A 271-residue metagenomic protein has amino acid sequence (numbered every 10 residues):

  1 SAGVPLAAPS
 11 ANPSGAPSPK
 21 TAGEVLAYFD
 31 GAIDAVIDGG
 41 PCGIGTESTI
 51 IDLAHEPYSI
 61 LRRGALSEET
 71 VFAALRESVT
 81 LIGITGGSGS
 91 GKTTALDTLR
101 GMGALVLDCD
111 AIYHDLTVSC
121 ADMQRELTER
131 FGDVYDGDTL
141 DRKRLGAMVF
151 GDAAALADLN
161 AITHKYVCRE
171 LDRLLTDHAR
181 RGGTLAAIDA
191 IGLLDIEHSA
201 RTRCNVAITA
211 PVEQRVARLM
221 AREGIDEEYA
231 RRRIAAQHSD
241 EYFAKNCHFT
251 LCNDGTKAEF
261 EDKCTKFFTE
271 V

Functional and structural regions predicted by a protein language model:
S1-I84: Active-site-adjacent structural elements in enzyme catalytic cores
G43-I44, I50, V167-L171, H178 (+3 more regions): Small-molecule kinase domains that catalyze NTP-dependent phosphoryl transfer to phosphate-bearing small molecules
G87, L99: P-loop (Walker A) phosphate-binding loop of NTP-binding proteins
S90: ATP-binding Walker
T93: Walker A/P-loop
R100-C109, A121-D122: Post-Walker A helix-loop "phosphate-sensing" segment adjacent to the P-loop in P-loop NTPases
H114-G183: ATP-dependent small-molecule kinase phosphotransfer cores that center on conserved nucleotide phosphate-binding segments
D172-R180, L185-A221: ATP-dependent NMP and nucleoside kinases share a basic, alpha-helical "lid"
